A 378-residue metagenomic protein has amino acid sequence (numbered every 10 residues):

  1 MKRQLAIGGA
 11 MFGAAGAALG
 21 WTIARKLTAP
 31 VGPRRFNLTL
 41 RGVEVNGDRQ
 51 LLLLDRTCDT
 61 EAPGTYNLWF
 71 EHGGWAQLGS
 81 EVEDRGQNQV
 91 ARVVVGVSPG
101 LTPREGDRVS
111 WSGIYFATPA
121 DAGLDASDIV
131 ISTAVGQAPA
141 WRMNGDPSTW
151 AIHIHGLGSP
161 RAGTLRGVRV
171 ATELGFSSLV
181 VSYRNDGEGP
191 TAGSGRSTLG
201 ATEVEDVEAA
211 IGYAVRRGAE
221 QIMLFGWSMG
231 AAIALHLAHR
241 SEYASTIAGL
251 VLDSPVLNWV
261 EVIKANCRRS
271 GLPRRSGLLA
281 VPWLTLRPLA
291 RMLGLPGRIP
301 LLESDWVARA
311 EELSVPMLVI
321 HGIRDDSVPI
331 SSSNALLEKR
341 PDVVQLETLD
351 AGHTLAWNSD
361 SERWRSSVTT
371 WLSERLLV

Functional and structural regions predicted by a protein language model:
M1-G123: N-terminal targeting or regulatory segments adjacent to alpha/beta-hydrolase or S9 domains
A134-P190: Short, surface-exposed "cap/lid" segments of acyl-processing enzymes
R196-R217, M223: Alpha/beta-hydrolase active-site loop
H239-L302: Hydrolase active-site cap/lid region
E312-S314, V319-H321, D325: Short beta-strand/loop motif that positions the catalytic acidic residue of the alpha/beta-hydrolase fold
V315, P329-E338: Short alpha-helix in the alpha/beta-hydrolase fold that links the catalytic acid
I323-V328, T354-L355: Acidic catalytic loop of the alpha/beta-hydrolase fold
A351-R365: Catalytic histidine-centered segment of alpha/beta-hydrolase-like enzymes
